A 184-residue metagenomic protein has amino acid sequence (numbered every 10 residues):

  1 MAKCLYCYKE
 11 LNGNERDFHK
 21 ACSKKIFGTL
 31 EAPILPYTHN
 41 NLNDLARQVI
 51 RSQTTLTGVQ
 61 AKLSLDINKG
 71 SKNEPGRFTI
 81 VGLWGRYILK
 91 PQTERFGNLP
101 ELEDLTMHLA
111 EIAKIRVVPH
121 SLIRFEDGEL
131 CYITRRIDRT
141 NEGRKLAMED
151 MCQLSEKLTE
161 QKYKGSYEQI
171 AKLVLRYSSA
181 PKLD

Functional and structural regions predicted by a protein language model:
M1-N43: Regulatory N- and C-terminal appendages and interdomain linkers associated with kinase/kinase-like NTP transferase
A2, A21, A32, A46 (+5 more regions): A sequence-composition feature that detects small, non-aromatic residues
Y6-Y8, Y37, Y87, Y132 (+3 more regions): Sequence-level detector for tyrosine residue identity
S23-F27, E31, L35, N43 (+3 more regions): Generic detector of well-ordered alpha-helical segments enriched in charged/polar residues, highlighting helical
L42-K164: Conserved ATP-binding subdomain of kinase catalytic cores across diverse folds
K157-D184: Helix-hairpin-helix/helix-loop-helix acidic hairpins
